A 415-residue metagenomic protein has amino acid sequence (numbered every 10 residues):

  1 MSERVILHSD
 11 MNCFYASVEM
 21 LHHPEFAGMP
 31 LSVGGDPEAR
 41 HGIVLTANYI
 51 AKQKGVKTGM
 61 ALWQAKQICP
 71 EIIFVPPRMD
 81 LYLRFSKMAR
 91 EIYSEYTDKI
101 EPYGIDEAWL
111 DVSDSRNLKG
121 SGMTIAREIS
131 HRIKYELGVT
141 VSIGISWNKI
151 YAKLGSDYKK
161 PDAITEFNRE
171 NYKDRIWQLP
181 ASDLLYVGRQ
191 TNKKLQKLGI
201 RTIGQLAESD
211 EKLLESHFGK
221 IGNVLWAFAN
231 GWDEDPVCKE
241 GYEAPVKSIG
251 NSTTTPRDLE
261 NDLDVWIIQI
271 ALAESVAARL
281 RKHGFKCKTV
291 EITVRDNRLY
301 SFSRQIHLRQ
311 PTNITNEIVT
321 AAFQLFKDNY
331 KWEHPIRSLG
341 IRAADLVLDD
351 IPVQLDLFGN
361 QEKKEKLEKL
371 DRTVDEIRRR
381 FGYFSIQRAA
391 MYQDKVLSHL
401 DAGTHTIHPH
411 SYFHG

Functional and structural regions predicted by a protein language model:
M1-A227, E240, A278, K364-G415: Gly/Gly-Pro- and Ser/Thr-rich, intrinsically disordered tail segments characteristic of DNA damage-repair and tolerance
H8, D183, T191-I336, H410: DNA-contacting surface of Y-family translesion DNA polymerases
F14, P37-R40, N297-Y300, L346-D349: Short, charged/polar surface micro-motifs in flexible loops or helix N-caps
M29, V141, D162, K288-V290 (+2 more regions): Change "...and in nucleic-acid phosphodiester-cleaving endonucleases..." to "...and in nucleic-acid processing enzymes
Y103-E107, S146-K149, F285-T289, H334-S338: Short Gly/Ser/Thr- and Asp/Glu-enriched loop/turn motifs at secondary-structure junctions
A108-D114, S303-I306, V353-G359: Short, hydrophobic beta-strand segments
E317, F323-R380: C-terminal hydrophobic structural anchor segments that stabilize assembly/packing rather than catalytic chemistry
